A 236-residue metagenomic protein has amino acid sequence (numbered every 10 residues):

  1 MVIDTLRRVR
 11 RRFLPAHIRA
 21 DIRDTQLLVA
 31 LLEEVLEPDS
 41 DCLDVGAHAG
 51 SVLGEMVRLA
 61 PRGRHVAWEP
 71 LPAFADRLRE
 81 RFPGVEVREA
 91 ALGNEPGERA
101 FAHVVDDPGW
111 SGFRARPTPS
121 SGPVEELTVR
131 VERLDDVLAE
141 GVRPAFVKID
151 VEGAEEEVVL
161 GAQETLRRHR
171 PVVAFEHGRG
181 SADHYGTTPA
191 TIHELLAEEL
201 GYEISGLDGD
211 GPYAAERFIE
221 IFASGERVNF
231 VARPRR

Functional and structural regions predicted by a protein language model:
M1-R236: Phosphate/nucleotide-binding beta-alpha loop and adjacent structural elements of enzyme active sites
